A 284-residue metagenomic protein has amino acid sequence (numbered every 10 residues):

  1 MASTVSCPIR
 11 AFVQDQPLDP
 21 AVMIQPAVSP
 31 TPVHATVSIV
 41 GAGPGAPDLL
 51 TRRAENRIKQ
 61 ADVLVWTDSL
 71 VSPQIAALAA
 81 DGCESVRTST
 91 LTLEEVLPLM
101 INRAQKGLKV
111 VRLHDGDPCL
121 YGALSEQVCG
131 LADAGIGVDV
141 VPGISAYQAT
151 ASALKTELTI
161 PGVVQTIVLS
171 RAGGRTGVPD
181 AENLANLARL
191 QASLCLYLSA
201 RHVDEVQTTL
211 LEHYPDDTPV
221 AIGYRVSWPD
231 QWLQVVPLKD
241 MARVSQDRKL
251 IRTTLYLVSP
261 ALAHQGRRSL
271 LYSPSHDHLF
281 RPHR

Functional and structural regions predicted by a protein language model:
A2-I39, E95, K106-V110, C129 (+2 more regions): A contiguous loop/helix-start segment that scaffolds small-molecule binding in enzyme catalytic cores
A2-V141, A149, A242: Class I S-adenosyl-L-methionine
A46, D117-L190, Q234-V235, R284: Class I SAM-dependent methyltransferase SAM-binding "motif I" and its flanking Rossmann-like core
D68, S89, P142-I144, G173 (+1 more regions): Residues at the C-termini of beta-strands that transition into short coil/loop
V71, A146, H202: Short phosphate-engaging motifs
A77-L78, A153, T209: Residue-level signal for well-ordered alpha-helical positions
